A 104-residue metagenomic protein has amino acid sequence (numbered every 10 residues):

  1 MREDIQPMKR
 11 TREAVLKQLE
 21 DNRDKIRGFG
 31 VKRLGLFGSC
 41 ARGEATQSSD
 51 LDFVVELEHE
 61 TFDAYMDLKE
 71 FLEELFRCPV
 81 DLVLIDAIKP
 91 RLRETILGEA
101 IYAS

Functional and structural regions predicted by a protein language model:
M1-R33, R42-Q47, E58-S104: Catalytic core of pol beta-like nucleotidyltransferases
L36: Conserved histidines in hydrophobic membrane contexts and catalytic metal-binding motifs
S39: P-loop (Walker A) phosphate-binding loop of NTP-binding proteins
D52-V55: Short beta-strand->loop micro-motif that forms the acidic, two-metal-ion catalytic signature in nucleotide-processing
